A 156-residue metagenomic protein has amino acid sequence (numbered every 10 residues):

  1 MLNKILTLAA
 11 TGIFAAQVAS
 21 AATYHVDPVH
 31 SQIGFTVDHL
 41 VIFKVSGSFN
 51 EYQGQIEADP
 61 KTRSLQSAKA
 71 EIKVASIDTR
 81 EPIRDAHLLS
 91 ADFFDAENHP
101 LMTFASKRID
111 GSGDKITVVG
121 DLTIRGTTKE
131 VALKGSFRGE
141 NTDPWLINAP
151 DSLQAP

Functional and structural regions predicted by a protein language model:
M1-A21: Gram-negative bacterial Sec-dependent N-terminal signal peptides
S20-P156: Low-complexity, acidic/polar, glycine-enriched regions of mature
